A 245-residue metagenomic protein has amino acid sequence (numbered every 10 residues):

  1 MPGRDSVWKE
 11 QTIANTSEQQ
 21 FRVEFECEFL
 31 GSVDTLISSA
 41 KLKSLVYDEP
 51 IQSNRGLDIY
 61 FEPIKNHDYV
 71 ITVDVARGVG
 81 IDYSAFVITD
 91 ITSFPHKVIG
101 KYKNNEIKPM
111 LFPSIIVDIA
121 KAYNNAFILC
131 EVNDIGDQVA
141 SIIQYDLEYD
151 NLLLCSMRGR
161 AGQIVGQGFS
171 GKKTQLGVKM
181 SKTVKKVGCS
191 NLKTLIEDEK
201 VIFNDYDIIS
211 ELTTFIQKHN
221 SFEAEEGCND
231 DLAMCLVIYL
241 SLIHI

Functional and structural regions predicted by a protein language model:
M1-P2, S38: Short, solvent-exposed coil/turn linker segments
P2, I243-I245: Conserved small/polar residues in nucleotide/adenosyl-binding loops
G3-R4, D137-A140, Q163-G166: Switch/connector loops and helix/strand junctions flanking conserved nucleotide-binding motifs in nucleotide-processing
G3-R4, G171, T214: Generic signal for short, ordered secondary-structure residues within or immediately flanking folded domains
V7-M157, K186, S190, T194-I243: RNase H-like, metal-dependent nuclease domains and their acidic two-metal-ion catalytic environment used
R158-L176: Charged, glycine/proline-rich intrinsically disordered loops and linkers
K173-T183, C189, L195: Conserved RecA-like P-loop NTPase helicase motor core
